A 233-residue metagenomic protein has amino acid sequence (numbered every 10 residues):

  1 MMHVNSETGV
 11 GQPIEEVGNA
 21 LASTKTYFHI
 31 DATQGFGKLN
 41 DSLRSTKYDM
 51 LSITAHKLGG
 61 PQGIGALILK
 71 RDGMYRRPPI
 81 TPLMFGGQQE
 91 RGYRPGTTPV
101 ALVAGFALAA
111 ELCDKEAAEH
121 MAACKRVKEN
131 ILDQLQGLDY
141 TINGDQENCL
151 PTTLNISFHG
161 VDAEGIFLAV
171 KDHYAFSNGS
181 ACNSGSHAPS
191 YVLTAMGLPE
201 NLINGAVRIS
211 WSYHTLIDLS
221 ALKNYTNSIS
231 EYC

Functional and structural regions predicted by a protein language model:
M1-G37: Active-site phosphate-binding strand-loop segment of PLP-dependent enzymes
T46-R91, P95-L108: Active-site PLP attachment segment
K70-M74, H159-V161, H214: Short loop segments at secondary-structure junctions
A109-L132, T141-L150: Structural signature of PLP-dependent enzymes
T141-H159, S212-H214: A short beta-alpha structural unit
L154-R208: Conserved C-terminal alpha-helix-loop-beta "cap" of PLP-dependent enzymes that closes/shapes the active-site mouth
S190-C233: PLP-dependent enzyme catalytic core of the Aspartate aminotransferase-like
